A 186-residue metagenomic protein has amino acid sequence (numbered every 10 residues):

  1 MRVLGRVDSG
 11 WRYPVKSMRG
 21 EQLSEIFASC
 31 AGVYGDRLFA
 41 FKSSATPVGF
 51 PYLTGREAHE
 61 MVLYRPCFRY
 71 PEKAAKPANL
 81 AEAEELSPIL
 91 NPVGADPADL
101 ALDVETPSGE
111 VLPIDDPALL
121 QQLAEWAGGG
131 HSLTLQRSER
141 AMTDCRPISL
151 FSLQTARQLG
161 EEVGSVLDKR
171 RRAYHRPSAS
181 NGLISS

Functional and structural regions predicted by a protein language model:
M1-S186: Electropositive, beta-rich accessory/interaction domains or terminal extensions that provide binding surfaces
